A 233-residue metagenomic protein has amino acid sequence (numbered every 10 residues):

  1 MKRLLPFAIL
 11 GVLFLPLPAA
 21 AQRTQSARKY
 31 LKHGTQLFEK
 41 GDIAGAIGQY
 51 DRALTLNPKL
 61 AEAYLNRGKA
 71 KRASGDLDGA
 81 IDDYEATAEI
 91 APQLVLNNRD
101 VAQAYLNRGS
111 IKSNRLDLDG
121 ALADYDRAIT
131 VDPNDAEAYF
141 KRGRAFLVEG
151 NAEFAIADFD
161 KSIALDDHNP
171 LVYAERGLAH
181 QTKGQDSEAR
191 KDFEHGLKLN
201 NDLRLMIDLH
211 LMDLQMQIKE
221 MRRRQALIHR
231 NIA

Functional and structural regions predicted by a protein language model:
K2-A233: Alpha-helical tetratricopeptide repeat
